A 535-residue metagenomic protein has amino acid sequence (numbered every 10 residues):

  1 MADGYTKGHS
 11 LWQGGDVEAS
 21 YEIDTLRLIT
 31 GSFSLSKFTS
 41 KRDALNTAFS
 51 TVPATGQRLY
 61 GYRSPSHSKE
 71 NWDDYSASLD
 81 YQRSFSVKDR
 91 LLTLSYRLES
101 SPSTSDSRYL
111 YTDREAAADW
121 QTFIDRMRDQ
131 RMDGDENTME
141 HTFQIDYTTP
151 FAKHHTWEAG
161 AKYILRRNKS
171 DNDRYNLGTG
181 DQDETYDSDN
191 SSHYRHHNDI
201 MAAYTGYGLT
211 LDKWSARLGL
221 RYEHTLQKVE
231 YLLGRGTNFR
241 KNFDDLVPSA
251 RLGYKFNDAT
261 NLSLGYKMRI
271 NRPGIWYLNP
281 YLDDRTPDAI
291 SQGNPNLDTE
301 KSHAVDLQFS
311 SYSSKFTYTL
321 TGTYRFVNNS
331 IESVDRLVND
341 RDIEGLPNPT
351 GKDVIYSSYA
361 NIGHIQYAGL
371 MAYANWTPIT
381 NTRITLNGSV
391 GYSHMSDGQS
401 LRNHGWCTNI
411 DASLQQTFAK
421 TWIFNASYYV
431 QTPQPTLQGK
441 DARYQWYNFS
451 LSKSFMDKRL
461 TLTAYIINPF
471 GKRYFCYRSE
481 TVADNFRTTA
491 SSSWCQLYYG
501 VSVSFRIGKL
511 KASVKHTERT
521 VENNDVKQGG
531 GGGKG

Functional and structural regions predicted by a protein language model:
A2-Y5, Y60-H67, D80, R126-D133 (+7 more regions): Extracellular loop and loop/strand-boundary signature of outer-membrane beta-barrel proteins
D3, R131, E140-Q144, T185-S192 (+6 more regions): Outer membrane beta-barrel strand-and-loop segments of large Gram-negative receptors, especially TonB-dependent
K7-H9, H67-N71, D133-M139, H193-D199 (+7 more regions): Replace "Gram-negative outer membrane beta-barrel proteins" with "bacterial and organellar outer membrane beta-barrel
W12-T39, S66-E230, K255, F316-Y324 (+1 more regions): Face-selective signature of the C-terminal outer-membrane beta-barrel domain
L35-K41, R83, L98-T104, Y163-R167 (+11 more regions): Transmembrane beta-strands of outer-membrane beta-barrel pores
L226-K228, D258-H303, Y324-G351, P469-D484: Surface-exposed extracellular loop regions of Gram-negative outer-membrane beta-barrel proteins, predominantly
V390, M395, C407-F455, Y465-G471 (+2 more regions): C-terminal beta-barrel architecture of Gram-negative outer-membrane proteins
F455-G535: C-terminal beta-signal and adjacent terminal beta-strands/loops of Gram-negative outer-membrane beta-barrel proteins
